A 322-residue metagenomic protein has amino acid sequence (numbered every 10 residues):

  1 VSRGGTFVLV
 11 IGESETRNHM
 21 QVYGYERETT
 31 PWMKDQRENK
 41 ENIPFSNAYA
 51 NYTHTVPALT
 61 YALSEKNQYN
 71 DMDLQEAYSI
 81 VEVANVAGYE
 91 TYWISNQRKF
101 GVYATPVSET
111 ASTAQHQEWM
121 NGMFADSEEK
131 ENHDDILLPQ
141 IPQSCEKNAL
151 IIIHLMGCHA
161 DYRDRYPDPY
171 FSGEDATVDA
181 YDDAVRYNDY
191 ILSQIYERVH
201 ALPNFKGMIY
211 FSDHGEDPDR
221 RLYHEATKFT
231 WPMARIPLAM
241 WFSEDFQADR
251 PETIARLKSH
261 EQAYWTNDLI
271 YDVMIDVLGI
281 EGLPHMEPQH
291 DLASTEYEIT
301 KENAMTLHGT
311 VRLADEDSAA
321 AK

Functional and structural regions predicted by a protein language model:
V1-L9, S14-P169, T266-N267, D272-E298: Active-site-proximal alpha/beta segments of enzymes that process anionic O-linked groups
V8-L9, Y187-A226, Y271-I275: Metal-dependent active-site segment of extracytoplasmic phospho-/sulfohydrolases and closely related
G24-E28, N204-F205, F211-P251, M286-P288 (+2 more regions): Histidine-centered active-site microenvironments of extracellular/periplasmic hydrolases and transferases
D71-Y78, E174-R186, A226-A234, Q247-M274 (+1 more regions): A short beta-strand-to-alpha-helix junction
W93-S95, L150-G157, D182-V185, G207-S212 (+1 more regions): Short beta-strand segments
F100-T105, L155-L202, T227-P237, E244-F246 (+1 more regions): Active-site-proximal cap/lid insertion segments
D189-S193, E197, W241, Y271-I275 (+3 more regions): Marks the mature luminal ectodomains of secretory-pathway proteins
I254-S259, L278-D315: Polar, surface-exposed loop/tail segments that function as active-site lids or cofactor/substrate-recognition elements
